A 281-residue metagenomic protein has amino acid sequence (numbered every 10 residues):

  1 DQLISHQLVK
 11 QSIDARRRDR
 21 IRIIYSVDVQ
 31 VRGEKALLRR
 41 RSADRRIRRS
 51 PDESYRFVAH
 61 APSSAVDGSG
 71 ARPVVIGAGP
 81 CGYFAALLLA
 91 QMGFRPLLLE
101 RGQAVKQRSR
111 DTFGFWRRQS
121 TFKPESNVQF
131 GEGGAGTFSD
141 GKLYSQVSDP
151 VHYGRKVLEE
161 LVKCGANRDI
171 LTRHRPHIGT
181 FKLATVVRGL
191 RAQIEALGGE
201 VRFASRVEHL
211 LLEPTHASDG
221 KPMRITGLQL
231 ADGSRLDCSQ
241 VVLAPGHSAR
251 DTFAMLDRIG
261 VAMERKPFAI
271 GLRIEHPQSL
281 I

Functional and structural regions predicted by a protein language model:
D1-I23, D28-E160, C164-I281: Residues forming the flavin
